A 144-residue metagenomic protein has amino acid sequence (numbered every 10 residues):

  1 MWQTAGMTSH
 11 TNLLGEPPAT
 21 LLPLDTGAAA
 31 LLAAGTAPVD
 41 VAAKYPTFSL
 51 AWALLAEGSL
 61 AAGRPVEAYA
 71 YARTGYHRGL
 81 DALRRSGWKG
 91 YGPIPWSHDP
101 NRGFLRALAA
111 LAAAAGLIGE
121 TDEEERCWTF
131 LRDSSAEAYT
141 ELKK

Functional and structural regions predicted by a protein language model:
W2-G90, L108, A113-K144: N-terminal alpha-helical interaction modules that lie
S49, H98-N101, L105: Start-of-helix signal in alpha-solenoid helical-repeat scaffolds, especially tetratricopeptide repeats
P93-W96: Solvent-exposed, charged amphipathic helical/linker segments at domain boundaries
